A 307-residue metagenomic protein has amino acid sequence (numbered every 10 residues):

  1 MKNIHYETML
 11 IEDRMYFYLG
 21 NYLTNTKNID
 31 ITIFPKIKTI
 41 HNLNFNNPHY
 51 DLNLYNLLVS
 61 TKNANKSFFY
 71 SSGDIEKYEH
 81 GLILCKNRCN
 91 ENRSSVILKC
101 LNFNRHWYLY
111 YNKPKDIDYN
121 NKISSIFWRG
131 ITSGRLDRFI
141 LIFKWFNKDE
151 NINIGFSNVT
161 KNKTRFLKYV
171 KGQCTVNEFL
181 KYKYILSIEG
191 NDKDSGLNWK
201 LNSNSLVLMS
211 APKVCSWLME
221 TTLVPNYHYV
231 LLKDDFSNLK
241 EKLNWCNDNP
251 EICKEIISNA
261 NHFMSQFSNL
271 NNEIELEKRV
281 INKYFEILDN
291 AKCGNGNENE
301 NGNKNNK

Functional and structural regions predicted by a protein language model:
M1-C174: Secretory-pathway glycan-assembly enzymes, especially type II membrane glycosyltransferases that use nucleotide-sugar
M1-H49, A64, K242-G296, K304-K307: C-terminal amphipathic helix plus adjacent low-complexity, charged tail appended to glycosyltransferase catalytic
Q173-G294: Catalytic binding pocket for nucleotide-activated donors in carbohydrate/polymer assembly enzymes
